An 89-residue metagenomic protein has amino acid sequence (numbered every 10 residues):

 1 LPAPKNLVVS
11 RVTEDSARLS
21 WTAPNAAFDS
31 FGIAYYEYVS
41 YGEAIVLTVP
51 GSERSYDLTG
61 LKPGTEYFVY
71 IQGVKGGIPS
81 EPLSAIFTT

Functional and structural regions predicted by a protein language model:
L1-T59, E66-T89: Extracellular low-complexity, O-glycosylation-prone stalks/linkers
